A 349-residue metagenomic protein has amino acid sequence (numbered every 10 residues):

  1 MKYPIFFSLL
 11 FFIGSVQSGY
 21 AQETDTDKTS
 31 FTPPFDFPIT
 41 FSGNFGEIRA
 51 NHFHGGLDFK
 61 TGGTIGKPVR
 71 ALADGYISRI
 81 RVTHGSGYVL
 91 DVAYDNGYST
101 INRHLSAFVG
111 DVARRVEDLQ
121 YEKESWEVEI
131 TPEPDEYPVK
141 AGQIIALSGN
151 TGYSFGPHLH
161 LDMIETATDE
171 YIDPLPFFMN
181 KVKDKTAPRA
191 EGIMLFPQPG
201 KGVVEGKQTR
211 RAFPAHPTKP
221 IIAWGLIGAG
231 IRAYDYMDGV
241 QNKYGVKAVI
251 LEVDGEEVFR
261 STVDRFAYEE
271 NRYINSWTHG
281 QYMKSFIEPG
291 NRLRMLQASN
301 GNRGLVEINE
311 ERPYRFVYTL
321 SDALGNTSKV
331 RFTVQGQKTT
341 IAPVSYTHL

Functional and structural regions predicted by a protein language model:
M1-K28: Bacterial Sec-dependent N-terminal signal peptides
G19-T100, S106-F108, W126-V128, P132-D135 (+6 more regions): Surface-exposed, glycine-biased beta-strand/turn segments
S99-N102, A107, Y121-S125, H279-N291: Short, solvent-exposed cationic patches
T100-V112, S261-R272: Short, solvent-exposed beta-strand-terminating loops
A113-T131: Intrinsically disordered, low-complexity Ser/Thr- and acidic-rich flexible linkers and loops, especially at boundaries
K140, K183, F196-Q337: Long, low-complexity serine/threonine/glycine- and acidic-rich segments characteristic of extracellular
H160-T166: A short hydrophobic beta-strand segment most commonly corresponding to one strand of the jelly-roll/cupin
T347-H348: Conserved small/polar residues in nucleotide/adenosyl-binding loops
